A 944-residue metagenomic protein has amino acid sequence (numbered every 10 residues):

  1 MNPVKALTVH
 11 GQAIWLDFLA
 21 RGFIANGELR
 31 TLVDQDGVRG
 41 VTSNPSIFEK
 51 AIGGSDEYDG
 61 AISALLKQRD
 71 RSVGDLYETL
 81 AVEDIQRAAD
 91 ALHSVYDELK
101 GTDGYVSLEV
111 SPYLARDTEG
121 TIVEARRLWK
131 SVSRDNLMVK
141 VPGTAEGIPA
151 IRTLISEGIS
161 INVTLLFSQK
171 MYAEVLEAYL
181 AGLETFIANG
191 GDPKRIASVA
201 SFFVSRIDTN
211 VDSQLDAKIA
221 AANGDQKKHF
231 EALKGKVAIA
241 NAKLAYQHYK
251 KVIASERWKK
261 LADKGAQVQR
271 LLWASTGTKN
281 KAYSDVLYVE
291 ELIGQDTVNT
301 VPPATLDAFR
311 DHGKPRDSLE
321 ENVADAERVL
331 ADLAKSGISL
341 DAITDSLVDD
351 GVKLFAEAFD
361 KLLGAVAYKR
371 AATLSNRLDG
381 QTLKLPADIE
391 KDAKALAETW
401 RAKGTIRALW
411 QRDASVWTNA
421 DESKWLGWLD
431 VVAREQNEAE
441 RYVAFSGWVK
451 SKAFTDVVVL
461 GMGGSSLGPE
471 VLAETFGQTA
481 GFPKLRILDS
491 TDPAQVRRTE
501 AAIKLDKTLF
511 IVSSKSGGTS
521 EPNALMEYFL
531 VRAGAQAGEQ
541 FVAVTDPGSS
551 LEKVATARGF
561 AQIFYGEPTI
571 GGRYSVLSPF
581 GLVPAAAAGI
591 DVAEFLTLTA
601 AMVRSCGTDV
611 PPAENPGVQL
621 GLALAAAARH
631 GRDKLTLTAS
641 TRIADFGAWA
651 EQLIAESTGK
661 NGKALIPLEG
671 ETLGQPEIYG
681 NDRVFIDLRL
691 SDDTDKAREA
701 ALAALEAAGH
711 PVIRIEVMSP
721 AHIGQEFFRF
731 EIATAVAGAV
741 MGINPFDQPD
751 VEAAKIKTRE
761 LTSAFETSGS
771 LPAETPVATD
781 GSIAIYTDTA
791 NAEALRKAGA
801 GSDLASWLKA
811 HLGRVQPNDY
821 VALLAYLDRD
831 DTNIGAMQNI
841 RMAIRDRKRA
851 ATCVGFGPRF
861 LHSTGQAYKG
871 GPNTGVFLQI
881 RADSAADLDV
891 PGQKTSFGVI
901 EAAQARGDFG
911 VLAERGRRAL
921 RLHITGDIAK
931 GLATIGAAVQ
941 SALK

Functional and structural regions predicted by a protein language model:
M1-G27: N- or domain-start disorder-to-order transition segments that initiate the globular core
N44, L108, V139, L154 (+2 more regions): Conserved, mostly hydrophobic/aromatic
I47-E49, G54-A150: Active-site beta->alpha loop and helix N-cap motifs at the rims of alpha/beta catalytic domains
I148-R152, I159-A304: Catalytic alpha/beta core domains of metabolic enzymes, predominantly
A266-R370, V717: Flexible, acidic glycine-rich loops studded with aromatic residues
S375-S451, D692, A700, G724-E726 (+4 more regions): Extended, charge-enriched "interface" segments that sit outside catalytic cores
A444-V610, V684, L688-S691, K696-A707 (+2 more regions): Glycine-rich phosphate-binding loops that contact phosphosugars or nucleotide phosphates
G534-I686, S691-K696, H722-Q725, R729-R845: Active-site phosphate/pyrophosphate-binding segments
